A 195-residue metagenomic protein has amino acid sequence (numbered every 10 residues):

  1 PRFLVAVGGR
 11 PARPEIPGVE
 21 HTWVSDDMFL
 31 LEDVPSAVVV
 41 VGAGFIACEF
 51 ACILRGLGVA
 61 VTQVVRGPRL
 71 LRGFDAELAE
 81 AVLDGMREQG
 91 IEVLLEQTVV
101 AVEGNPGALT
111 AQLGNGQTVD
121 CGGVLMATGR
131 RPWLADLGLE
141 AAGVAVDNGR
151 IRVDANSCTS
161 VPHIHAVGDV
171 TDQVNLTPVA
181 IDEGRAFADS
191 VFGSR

Functional and structural regions predicted by a protein language model:
P1, G8, G42-A47, G116 (+2 more regions): Conserved phosphate-binding and hydrolysis motifs of nucleotide-dependent enzymes
P1-H21: Glycine/serine-rich phosphate-binding loop and adjoining beta1-alpha1 elements at the start of nucleotide-handling
R2, L109, G122-M126: Short SAM/SAH-binding signature in class I
V7, V24-D26, L95-Q97, E103 (+1 more regions): Short loop/edge segments at beta-strand edges and connector loops that shape dinucleotide/nucleotide cofactor-binding
G8, G58, E88-G90, G143 (+1 more regions): Short glycine-rich hinge loops at helix-strand junctions in the catalytic core of two-component histidine kinases
A12-R13, A47, P132-L134: Short glycine-rich, flexible loops that bind phosphorylated cofactors or substrates
E20-P35, T118-F192: FAD-site-proximal beta/loop scaffold in flavoenzymes
F29-L30, P35-V39, F45-P106, T110 (+4 more regions): Rossmann-like dinucleotide-binding cores of NAD(P)H-dependent redox enzymes
